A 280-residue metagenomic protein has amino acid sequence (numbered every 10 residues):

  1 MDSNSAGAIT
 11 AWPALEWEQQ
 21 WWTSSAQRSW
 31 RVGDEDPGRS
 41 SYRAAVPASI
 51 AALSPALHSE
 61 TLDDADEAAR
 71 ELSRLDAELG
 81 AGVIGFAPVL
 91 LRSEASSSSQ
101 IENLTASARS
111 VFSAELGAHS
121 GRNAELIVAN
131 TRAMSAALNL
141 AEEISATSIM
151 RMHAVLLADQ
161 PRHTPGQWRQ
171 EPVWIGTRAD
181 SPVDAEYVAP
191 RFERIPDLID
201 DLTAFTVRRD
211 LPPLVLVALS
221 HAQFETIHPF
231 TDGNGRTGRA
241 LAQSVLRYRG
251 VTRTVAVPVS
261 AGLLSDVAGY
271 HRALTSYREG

Functional and structural regions predicted by a protein language model:
M1-G280: FIC/Doc superfamily catalytic core
